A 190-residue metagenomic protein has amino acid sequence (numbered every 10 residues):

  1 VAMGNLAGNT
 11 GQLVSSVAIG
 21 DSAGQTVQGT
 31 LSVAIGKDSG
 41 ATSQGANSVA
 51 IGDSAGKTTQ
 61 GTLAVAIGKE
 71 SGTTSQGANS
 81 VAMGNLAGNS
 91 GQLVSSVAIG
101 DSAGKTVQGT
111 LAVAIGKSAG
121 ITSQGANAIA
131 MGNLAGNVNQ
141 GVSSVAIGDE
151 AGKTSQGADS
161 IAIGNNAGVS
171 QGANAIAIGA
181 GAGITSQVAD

Functional and structural regions predicted by a protein language model:
A2-D190: Periodic small-residue-enriched repeat registers in elongated scaffold domains
